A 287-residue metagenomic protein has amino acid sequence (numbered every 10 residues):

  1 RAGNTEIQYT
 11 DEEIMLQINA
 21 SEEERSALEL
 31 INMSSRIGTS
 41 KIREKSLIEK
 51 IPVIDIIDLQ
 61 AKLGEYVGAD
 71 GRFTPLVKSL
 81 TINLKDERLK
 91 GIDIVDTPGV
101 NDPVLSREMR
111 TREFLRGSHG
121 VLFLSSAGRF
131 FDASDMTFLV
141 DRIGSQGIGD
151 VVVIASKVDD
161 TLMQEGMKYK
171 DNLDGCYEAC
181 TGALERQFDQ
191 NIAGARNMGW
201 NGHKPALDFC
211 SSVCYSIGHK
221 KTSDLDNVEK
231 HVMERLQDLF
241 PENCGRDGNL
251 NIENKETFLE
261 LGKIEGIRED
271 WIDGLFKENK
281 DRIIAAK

Functional and structural regions predicted by a protein language model:
R1-K280: Globular "head" domains of long coiled-coil molecular machines
R282-K287: Mixed-charge, glycine-rich, non-catalytic linkers/tails in nucleic-acid processing enzymes
